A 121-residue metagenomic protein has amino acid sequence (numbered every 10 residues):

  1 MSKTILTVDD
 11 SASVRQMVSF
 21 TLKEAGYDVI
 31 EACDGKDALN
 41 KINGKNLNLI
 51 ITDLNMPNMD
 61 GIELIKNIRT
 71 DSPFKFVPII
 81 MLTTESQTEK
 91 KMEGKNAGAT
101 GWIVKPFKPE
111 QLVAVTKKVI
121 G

Functional and structural regions predicted by a protein language model:
Q16-E24: Charged docking surfaces used in two-component/phosphorelay signaling
G26-C33, K41: Short hydrophobic/Thr-rich beta-strand motif most characteristic of the beta2 strand and flanking loop of CheY-like
K45-I51: Active-site beta3 strand of CheY-like receiver
D53, T83: Active-site residues of response regulator receiver
M56: Receiver (REC) domain active-site loop signature in two-component systems and cognate sites in sensor histidine kinases
F107-T116: C-terminal output helix
